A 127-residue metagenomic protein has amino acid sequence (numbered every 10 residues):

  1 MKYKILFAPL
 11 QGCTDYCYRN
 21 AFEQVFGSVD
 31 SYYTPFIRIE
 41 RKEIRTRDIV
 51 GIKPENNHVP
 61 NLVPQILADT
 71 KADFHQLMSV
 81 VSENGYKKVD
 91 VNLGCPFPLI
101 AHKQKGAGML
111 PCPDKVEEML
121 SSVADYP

Functional and structural regions predicted by a protein language model:
M1-L6: Extreme N-terminal starter segment of soluble prokaryotic enzymes
F7-P9, A68, H75-N84, L93 (+3 more regions): Conserved alpha/beta-domain cores
L10, T14, P96, G108-L110: Gly/Ser/Thr-rich beta-alpha loop segments that engage phosphate groups in nucleotides
L10-V80: Glycine-rich, positively charged N-terminal anion/phosphate-binding segment
F26-D30, G85-K87, P127: Glycine-enriched alpha-helix->loop->beta-strand junction motifs that scaffold or abut catalytic
T34, K87-F97: Non-cysteine beta-strand/loop elements that form the S-adenosyl-L-methionine
R38-R41, K71, G94-A107: Conserved radical SAM core fold
K53-V63, M109-P127: Alpha-helix-loop-beta-strand connector modules within alpha/beta enzyme cores
